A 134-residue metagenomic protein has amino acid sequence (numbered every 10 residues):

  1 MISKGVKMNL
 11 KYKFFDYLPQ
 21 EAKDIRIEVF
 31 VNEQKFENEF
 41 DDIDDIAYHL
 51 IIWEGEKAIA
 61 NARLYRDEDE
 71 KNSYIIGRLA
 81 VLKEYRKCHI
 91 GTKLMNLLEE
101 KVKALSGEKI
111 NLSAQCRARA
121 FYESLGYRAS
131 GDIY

Functional and structural regions predicted by a protein language model:
M1-K7: Short, Lys/Arg-enriched N-terminal segments with co-localized hydrophobic residues within the first ~10-30 amino acids
K7-A22: A short beta-loop-alpha structural element at the N-terminal edge of CoA-dependent acyl/N-acetyltransferase catalytic
D24-G55, I59, R63: Active-site rim helix/loop that mediates acceptor-substrate recognition in acyltransferases
I51, K57-D67, N72-A80: Conserved beta-strand in the GNAT
V81, K87-E100: Conserved acetyl-CoA-binding loop-helix of GNAT-fold acetyltransferases
M95, K101-Q115: Conserved GNAT acetyl-CoA-binding A-motif
S113, E123, R128-Y134: Conserved catalytic-core motifs of GNAT/GCN5-like acyltransferases
